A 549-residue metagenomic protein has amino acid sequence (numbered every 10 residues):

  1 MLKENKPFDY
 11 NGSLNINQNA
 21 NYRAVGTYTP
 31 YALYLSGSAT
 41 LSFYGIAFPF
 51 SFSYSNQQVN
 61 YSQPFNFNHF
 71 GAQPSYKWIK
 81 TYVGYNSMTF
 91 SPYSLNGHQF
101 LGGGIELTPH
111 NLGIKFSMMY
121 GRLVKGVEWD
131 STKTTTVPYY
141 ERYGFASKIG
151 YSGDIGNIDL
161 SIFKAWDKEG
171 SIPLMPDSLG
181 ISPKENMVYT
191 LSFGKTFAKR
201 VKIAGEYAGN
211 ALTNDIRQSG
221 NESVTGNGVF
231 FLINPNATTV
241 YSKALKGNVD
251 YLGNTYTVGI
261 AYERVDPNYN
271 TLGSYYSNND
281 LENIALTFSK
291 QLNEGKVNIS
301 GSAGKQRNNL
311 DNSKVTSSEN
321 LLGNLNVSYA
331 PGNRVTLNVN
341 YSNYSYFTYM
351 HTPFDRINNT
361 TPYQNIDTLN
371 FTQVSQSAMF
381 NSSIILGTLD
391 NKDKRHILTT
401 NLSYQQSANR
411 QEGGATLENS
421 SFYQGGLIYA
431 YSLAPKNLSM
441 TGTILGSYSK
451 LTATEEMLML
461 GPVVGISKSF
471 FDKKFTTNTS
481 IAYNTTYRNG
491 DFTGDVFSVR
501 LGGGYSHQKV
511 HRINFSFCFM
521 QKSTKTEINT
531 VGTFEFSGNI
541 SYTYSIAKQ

Functional and structural regions predicted by a protein language model:
M1-V25, T29-Y31, L41-F50, P74-V83 (+4 more regions): Transmembrane beta-strand segments of Gram-negative outer membrane beta-barrel proteins
N17-N19, S55, N86-M88, L445-S447 (+1 more regions): Short strand-loop junctions, especially beta-strand C-caps/beta-turns that link beta-sheets to coils or alpha-helices
Y28-S36, F65, S147-I149, I158 (+2 more regions): Exposed, low-structure sequence patches enriched in small/polar residues
T29-L35, F43-F48, Q63-N68, K77-W78 (+4 more regions): Outer-membrane beta-barrel translocator/receptor signature
S38-T40, Q73, G150: A contiguous strand-loop segment
S53-L123, Y251, T257-V258, D266-P267: Outer membrane beta-barrel
Y61, P92-L95, G126-S131, G170-P173 (+4 more regions): A short, polar/proline- and glycine-enriched secondary-structure boundary/capping micro-motif
Y120, K125-D177, P183, F197: Hydrophobic, small-residue-rich alpha-helical packing segments that form membrane-like cores
